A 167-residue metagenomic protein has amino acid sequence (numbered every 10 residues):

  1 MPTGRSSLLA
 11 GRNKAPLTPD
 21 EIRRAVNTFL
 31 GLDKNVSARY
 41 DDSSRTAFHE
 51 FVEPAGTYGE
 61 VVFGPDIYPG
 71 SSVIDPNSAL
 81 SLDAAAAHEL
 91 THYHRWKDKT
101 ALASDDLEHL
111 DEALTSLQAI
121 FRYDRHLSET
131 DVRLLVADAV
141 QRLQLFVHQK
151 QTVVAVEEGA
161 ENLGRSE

Functional and structural regions predicted by a protein language model:
M1-T46, V156, A160-L163: A metal-dependent hydrolase signature that marks the N-terminal structural subdomain at the beginning of catalytic folds
A10-A15, V73-P76, S104-D106: Second-shell loop/turn segments in exported
P19-R23, L110-A113, V132-V136: Short amphipathic alpha-helical segments that mediate assembly, nucleic-acid/protein binding, or membrane association
R39-D83, Y93-K97: Active-site scaffold of zinc-dependent metalloenzymes
E89-D106: Catalytic Zn2+-binding segment of zinc metalloproteases
Y93, K97, Q118-R125: Active-site catalytic microenvironments for nucleophilic, acid-base chemistry
E108, I120-E167: Long, well-structured alpha-helical subdomains associated with metal-dependent extracellular/ecto-lumenal hydrolases
